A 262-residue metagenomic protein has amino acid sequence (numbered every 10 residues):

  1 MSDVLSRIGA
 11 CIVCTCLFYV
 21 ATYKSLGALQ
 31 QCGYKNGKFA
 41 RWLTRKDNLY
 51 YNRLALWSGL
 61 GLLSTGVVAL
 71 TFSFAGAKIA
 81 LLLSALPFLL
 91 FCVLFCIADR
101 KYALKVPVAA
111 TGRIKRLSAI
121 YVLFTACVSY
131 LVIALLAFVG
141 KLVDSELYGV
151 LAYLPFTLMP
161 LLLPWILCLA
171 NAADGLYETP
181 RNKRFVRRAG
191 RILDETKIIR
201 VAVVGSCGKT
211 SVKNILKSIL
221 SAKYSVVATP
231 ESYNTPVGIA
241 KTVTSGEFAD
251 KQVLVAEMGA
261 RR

Functional and structural regions predicted by a protein language model:
D3-R262: Phosphate-binding loop of NTP-binding sites
